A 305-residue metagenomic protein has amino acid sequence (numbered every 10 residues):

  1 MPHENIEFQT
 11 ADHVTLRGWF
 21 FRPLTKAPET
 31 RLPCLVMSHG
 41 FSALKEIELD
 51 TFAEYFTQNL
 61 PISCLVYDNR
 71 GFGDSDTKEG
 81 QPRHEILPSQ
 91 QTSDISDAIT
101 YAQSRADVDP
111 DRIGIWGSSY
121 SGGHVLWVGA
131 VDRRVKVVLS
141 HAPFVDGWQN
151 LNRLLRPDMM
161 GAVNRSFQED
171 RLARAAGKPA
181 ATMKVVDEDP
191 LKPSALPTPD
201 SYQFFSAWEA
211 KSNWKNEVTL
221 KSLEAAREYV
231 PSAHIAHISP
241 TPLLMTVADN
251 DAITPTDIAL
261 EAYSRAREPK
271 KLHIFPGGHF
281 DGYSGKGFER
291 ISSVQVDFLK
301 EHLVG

Functional and structural regions predicted by a protein language model:
M1-T30, L87-P88, G285: N-terminal cap/lid segment of alpha/beta-hydrolase-fold proteins
S42-E54, N69, D257: The serine-hydrolase catalytic nucleophile loop
K45, R70-P110, K286-I291: Catalytic nucleophile-loop/oxyanion-hole region of alpha/beta-hydrolase and closely related hydrolase-like folds
Y55-K78: Conserved alpha/beta-hydrolase
H124-A207: Alpha/beta-hydrolase-fold enzymes
I238-S239, M245-V247: Short beta-strand/loop motif that positions the catalytic acidic residue of the alpha/beta-hydrolase fold
A252-I258: Conserved alpha/beta-hydrolase "acid-adjacent" motif
P276-G305: Catalytic active-site module of serine/aspartate enzymes centered on a nucleophile-bearing elbow/loop
